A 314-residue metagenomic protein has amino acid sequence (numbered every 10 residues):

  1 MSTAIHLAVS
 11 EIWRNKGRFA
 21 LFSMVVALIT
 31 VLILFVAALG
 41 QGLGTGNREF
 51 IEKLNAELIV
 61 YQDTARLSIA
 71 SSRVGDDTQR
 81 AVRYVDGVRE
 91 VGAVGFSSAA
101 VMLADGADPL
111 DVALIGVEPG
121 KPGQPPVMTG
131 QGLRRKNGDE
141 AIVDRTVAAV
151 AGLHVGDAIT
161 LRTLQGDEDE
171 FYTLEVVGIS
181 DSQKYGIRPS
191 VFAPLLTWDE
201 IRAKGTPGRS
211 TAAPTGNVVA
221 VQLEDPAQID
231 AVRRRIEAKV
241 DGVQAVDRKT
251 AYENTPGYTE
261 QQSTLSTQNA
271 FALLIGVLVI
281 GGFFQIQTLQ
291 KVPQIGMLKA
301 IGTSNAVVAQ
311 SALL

Functional and structural regions predicted by a protein language model:
M1-L32, G44, E49, T255 (+1 more regions): N-terminal Sec/SRP start-transfer signal
L21-L32, L265-G282: Alpha-helical transmembrane segments of integral membrane proteins
S23, A27-D111, G132, N137 (+2 more regions): Hydrophobic, regular-secondary-structure patches
N47, Q228-L278, Q287-V292, M297-L298 (+1 more regions): Peri-transmembrane interface segments
L67-S68, S97-V101, P122, A149-V150 (+2 more regions): Short beta-strands and strand-coil junctions in structured, solvent-facing domains, enriched
P119-V143, A148-A149, H154-R162: Diglycine-centered glycine-rich loop/turn motifs
Q124-P125, L153-V246: Basic-flanked hydrophobic alpha-helices used for secretion and membrane insertion
